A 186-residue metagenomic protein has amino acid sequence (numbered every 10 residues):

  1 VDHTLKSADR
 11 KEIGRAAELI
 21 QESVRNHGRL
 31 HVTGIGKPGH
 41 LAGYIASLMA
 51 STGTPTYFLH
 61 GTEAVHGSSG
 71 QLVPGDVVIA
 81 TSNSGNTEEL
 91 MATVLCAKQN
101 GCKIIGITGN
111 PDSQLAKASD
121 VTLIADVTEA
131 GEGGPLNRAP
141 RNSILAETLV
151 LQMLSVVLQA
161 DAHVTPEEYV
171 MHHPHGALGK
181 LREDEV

Functional and structural regions predicted by a protein language model:
V1-N26: An N-terminal, well-structured beta->alpha segment
H3, H60, G67, V164 (+1 more regions): Residue-level signal for pocket-adjacent positions within structured domains
T4-S7, K11, L30, A125 (+1 more regions): Generic macromolecular interface patches on structured domains
L5-A8, E12, K37, N142 (+2 more regions): Catalytic cores of large soluble enzymes that bind and process phosphate-bearing ligands
R15-E18, H40, H173: Amphipathic alpha-helical interaction segments
Q21, R29-A162: Glycine-rich phosphate-binding loops that contact phosphosugars or nucleotide phosphates
K117, A130-P135, Q159-V186: Internal, active-site/partner-interface "lid" segment
